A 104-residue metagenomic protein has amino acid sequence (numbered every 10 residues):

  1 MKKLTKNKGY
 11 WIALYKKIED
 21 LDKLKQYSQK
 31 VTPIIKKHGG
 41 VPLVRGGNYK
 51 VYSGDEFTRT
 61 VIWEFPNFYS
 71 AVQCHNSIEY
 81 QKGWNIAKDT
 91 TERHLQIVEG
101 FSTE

Functional and structural regions predicted by a protein language model:
M1-R59, P66-N76, E99-E104: Short S/T/G/P-rich N-terminal loop/turn motif that feeds into the first structured element of a domain
V72-C74, Q81-E92, Q96: C-terminal structural segments of small proteins and small subunits
